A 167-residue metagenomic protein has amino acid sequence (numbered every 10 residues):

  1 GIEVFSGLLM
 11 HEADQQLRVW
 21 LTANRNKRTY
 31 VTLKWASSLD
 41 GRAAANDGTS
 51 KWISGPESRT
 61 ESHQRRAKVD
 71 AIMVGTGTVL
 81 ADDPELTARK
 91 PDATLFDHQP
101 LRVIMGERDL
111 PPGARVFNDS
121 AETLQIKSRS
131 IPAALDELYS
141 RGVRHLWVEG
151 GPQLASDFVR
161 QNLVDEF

Functional and structural regions predicted by a protein language model:
G1-D14, D157-V159: Zn2+-dependent cytidine deaminase-like catalytic core
V4-S6, L95-D97, V164-F167: Short hydrophobic/aromatic-enriched beta-strand-loop microsegments
R18-W147, P152-S156: Active-site ligand-binding patch in enzyme domains
L154, F158-E166: Short acidic amphipathic segments
